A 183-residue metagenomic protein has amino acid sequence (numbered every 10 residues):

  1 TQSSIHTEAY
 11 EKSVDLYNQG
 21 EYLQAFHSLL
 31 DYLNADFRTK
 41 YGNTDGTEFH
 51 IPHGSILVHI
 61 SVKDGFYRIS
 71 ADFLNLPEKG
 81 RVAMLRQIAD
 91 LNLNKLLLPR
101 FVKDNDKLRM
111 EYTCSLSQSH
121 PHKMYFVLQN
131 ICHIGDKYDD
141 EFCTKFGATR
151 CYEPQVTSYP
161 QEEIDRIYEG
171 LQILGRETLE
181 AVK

Functional and structural regions predicted by a protein language model:
T1-E78: N-terminal catalytic cores of peptidoglycan-degrading enzymes
Q2-E11, C114, Q161, Y168-L171: N-terminal non-globular leader segments, chiefly Sec-dependent signal peptides
Q24-S28, G80-Q87, R166: Exposed alpha-helical structural elements
S70-N105: Short, internal acidic amphipathic alpha-helical interface segments that mediate docking to partner proteins
V102-F126: Well-ordered alpha/beta subsegment
M124-Y138: Short amphipathic C-terminal alpha-helix that caps PH/PH-like domains
K137-K145: Pleckstrin homology
T144-K183: Charged, amphipathic alpha-helical linkers/stalks
